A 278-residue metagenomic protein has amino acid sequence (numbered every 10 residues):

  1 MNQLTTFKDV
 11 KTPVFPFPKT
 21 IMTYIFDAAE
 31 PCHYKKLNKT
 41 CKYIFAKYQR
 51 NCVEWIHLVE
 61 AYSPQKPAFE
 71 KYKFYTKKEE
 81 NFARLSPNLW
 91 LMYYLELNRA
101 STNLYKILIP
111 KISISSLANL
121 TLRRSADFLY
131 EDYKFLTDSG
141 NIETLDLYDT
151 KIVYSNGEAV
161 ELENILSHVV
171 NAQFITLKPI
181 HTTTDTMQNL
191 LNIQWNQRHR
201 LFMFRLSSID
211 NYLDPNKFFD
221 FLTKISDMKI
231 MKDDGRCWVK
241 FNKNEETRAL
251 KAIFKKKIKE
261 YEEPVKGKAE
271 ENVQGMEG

Functional and structural regions predicted by a protein language model:
M1-G278: Non-core capping and flanking segments associated with repeat-based/extracellular domains
